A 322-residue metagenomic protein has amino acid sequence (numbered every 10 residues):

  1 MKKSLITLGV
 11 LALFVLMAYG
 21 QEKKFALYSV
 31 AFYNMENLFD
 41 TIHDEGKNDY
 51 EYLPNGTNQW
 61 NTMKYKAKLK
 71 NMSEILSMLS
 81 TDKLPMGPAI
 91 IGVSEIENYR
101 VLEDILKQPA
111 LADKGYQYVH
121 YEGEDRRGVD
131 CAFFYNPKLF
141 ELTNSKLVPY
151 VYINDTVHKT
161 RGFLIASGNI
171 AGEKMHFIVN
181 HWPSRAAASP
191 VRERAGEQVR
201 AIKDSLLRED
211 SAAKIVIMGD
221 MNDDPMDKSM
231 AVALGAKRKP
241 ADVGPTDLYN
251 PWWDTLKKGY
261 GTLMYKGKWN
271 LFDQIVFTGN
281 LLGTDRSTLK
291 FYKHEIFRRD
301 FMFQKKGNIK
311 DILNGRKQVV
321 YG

Functional and structural regions predicted by a protein language model:
M1-F25: Bacterial Sec-dependent N-terminal signal peptides
A18-L111, V119-C131, E197, K305-K310 (+1 more regions): N-terminal, active-site-proximal structural segment of metallo-dependent hydrolase catalytic domains
G20-E22, D204-I215, D223-G322: Metal-dependent phosphoester-hydrolase catalytic domains
S29-N37, N144-K146, K174-S184: Active-site-proximal beta-strand elements of phosphoester/diester hydrolases
M35, I96-K174: Structured beta-strand-rich core segments of catalytic domains in phosphoester-bond hydrolases
E36, I96-E97, P183, M221-D224 (+1 more regions): Catalytic metal-binding/acid-base residues of hydrolase active sites
N98-R100, R126-G128, R185, N222-K228: Active-site environment of divalent metal-dependent phosphoester hydrolases
P190-S211: A long, amphipathic alpha-helix that forms part of the scaffold/cap immediately adjacent to metal-dependent active
